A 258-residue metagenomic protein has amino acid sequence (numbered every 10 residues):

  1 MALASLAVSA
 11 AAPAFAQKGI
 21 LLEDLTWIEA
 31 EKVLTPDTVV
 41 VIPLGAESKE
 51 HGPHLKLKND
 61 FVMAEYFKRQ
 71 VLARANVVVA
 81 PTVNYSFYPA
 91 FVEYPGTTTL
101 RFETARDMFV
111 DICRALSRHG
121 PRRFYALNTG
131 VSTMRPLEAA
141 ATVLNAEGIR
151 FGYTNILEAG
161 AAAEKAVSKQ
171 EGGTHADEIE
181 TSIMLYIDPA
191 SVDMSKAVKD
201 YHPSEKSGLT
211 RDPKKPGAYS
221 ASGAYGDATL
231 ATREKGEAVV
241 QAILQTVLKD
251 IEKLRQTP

Functional and structural regions predicted by a protein language model:
A2-A4, A14: Cleavable N-terminal signal peptides
A4-L6, K215: Alpha-helical interaction segments
S9-A11: N-terminal signal peptide c-region/cleavage motif recognized by signal peptidases
A14-E103, D107-Y125, T129-P258: Extended, histidine- and acidic-residue-enriched regions that form the cofactor-binding/catalytic faces
